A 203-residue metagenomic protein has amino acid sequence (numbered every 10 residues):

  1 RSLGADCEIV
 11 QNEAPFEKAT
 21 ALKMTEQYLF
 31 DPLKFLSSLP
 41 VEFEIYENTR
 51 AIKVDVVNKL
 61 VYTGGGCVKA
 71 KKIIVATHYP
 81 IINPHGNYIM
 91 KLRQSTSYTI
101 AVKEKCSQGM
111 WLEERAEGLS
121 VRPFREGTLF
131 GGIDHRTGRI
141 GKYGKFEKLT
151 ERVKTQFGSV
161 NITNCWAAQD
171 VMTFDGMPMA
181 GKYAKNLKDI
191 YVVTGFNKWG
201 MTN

Functional and structural regions predicted by a protein language model:
C7-S38, I133-D134, T194: Helix-loop-beta segment of a Rossmann-like dinucleotide-binding subdomain
E8-Q11, E44-Y46, T163-C165: General small-molecule cofactor/ligand-binding pocket signal
N12, A51-I52, W166-D170: Short, solvent-exposed loop/turn elements at beta->coil junctions and helix N-caps that rim active or binding pockets
T20-K72, A76: Helical element adjacent to the flavin cofactor pocket in flavoenzyme catalytic cores
E26, R115-A116, R125, T137-I140 (+2 more regions): C-terminal catalytic lobe of FAD-dependent flavoproteins
L29, I52, V75, Y79-I81 (+4 more regions): Short, glycine-/Ser/Thr-/acidic-enriched flexible segments
V54-F124: Flavin-dependent oxidoreductases
